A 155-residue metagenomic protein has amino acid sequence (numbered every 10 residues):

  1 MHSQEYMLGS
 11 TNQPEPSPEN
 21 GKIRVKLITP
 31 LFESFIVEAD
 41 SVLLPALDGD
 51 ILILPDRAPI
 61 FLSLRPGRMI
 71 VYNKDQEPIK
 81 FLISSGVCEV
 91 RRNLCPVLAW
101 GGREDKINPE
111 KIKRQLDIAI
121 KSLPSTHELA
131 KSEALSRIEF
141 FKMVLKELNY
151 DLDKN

Functional and structural regions predicted by a protein language model:
M1-P18: N-terminal mitochondrial targeting presequence
G9, F35, L64, M143-V144 (+1 more regions): Generic signature of intrinsically disordered, low-complexity segments enriched in small/polar residues
G21: Glycine-rich anion/phosphate-binding loop at the beta-strand->alpha-helix junction
R24-I118: Compact, glycine-rich, soluble single-domain proteins
R103-N155: Acidic/glycine-rich phosphate/pyrophosphate-binding loops and surrounding catalytic core that coordinate Mg2+
